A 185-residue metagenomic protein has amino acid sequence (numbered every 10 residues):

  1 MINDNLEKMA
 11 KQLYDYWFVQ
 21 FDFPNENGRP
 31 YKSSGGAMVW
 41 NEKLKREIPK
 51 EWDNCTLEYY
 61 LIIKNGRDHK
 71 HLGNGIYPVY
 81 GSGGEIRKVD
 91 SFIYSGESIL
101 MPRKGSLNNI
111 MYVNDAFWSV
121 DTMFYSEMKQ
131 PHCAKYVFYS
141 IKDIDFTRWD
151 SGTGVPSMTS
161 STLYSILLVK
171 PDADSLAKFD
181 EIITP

Functional and structural regions predicted by a protein language model:
M1-W17, G35-G81, A173-P185: Non-catalytic DNA-recognition/assembly elements of restriction-modification systems
D4-N5, N25-E26, K64-H69, E85-D90 (+1 more regions): Intrinsically disordered, low-complexity boundary segments flanking structured domains
D22-L44, P49-E58, S82-S98, K104 (+3 more regions): Extended, charge-rich alpha-helical segments
G28, K70-Y77, S151-V155: Short coil/turn segments at secondary-structure boundaries
G81-I166: A short beta-sheet element
V169-K170: A glycine-rich, basic-preceded beta-loop-alpha segment at the flavin cofactor/substrate interface of flavin-utilizing
